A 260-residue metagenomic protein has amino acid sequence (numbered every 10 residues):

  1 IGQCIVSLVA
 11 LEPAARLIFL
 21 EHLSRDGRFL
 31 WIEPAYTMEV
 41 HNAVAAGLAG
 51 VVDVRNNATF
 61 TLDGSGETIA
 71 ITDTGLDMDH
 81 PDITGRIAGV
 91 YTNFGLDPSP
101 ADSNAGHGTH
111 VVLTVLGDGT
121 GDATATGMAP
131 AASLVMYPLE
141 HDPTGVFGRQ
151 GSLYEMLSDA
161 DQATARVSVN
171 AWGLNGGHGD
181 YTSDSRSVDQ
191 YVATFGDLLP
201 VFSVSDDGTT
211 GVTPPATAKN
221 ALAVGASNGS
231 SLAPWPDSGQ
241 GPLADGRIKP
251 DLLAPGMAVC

Functional and structural regions predicted by a protein language model:
I1-A58: Autoinhibitory propeptides
R16-L17, V40-V44, D79-P81, G177-T182 (+2 more regions): Extracytoplasmic/secreted cell-surface and envelope-processing proteins
R16-L20, Q150-L157: Short, acidic/polar
D26, N56-Y91, L96-R149, A163-R166 (+6 more regions): Subtilisin-like serine protease catalytic core
A35, Y137-P138, V169-G173, V201-S205 (+1 more regions): A cross-family glycoside hydrolase active-site/sugar-binding cleft signature
T37, G75-D77, G173-N175, S205-T209 (+2 more regions): Catalytic metal-binding/acid-base residues of hydrolase active sites
L157-Y181, F202-V204: Short acidic, glycine-rich surface-loop motifs adjacent to enzyme active sites
